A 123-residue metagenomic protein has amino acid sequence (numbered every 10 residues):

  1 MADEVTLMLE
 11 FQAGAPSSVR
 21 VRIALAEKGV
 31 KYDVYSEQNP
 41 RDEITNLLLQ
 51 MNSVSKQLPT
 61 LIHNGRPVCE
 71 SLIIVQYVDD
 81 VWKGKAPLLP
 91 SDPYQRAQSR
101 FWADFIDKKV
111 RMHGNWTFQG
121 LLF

Functional and structural regions predicted by a protein language model:
M1-F123: GST-like domain detector, emphasizing the conserved glutathione-binding G-site in the N-terminal thioredoxin-like
